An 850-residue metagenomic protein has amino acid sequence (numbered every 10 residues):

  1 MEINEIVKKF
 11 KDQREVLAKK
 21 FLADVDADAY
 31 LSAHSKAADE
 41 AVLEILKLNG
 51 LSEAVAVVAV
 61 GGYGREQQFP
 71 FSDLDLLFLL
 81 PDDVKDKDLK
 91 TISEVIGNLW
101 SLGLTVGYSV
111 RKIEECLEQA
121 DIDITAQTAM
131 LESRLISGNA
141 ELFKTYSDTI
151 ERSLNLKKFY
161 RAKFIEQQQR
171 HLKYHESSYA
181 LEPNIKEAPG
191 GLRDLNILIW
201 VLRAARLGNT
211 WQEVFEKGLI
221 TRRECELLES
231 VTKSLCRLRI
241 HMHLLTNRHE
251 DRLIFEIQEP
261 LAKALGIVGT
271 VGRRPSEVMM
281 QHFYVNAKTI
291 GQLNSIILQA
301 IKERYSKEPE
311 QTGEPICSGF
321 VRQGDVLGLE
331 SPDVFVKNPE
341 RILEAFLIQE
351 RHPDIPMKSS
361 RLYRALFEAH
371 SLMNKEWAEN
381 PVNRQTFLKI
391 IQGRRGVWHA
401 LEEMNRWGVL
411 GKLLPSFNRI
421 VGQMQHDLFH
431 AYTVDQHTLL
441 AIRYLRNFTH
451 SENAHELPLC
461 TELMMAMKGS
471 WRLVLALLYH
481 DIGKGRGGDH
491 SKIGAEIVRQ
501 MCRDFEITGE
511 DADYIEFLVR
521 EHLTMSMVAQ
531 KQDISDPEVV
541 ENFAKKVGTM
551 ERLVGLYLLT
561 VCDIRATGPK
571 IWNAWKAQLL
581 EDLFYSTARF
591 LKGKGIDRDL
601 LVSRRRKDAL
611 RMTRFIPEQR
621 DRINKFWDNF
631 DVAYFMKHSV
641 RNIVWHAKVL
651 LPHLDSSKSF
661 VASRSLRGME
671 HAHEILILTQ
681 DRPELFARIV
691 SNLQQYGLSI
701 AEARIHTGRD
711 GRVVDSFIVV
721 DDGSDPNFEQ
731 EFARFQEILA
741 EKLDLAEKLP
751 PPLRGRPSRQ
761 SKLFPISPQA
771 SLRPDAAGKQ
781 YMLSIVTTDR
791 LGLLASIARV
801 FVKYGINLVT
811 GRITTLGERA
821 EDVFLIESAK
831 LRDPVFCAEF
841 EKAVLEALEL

Functional and structural regions predicted by a protein language model:
M1-V60, E66-Q68, S72-H430, R499: Non-catalytic interface/linker regions that flank or bridge core catalytic/transmembrane domains
K87-E94, F429, T433-V434, D489-I515 (+2 more regions): Divalent-cation-assisted or electrostatically stabilized phosphate/pyrophosphate-binding catalytic cores
L104-Y108, L117-A120, M373-R384, I391 (+7 more regions): Conserved catalytic alpha/beta cores of large enzymes that bind or transform nucleotide phosphates and polynucleotides
R111-D121, L518-M527, V719: Short, conserved secondary-structure transition motifs
N139, L154-L156, Q168, E182 (+17 more regions): Divalent metal-dependent phosphate-bond-processing catalytic cores, especially two-metal-ion Mg2+/Mn2+ enzymes that act
T232, A512-L523: Short, well-structured alpha-helical segments
S234-R237, K263, R273-L327, V397-H399 (+3 more regions): Regulatory modules associated with amino-acid/nitrogen control
